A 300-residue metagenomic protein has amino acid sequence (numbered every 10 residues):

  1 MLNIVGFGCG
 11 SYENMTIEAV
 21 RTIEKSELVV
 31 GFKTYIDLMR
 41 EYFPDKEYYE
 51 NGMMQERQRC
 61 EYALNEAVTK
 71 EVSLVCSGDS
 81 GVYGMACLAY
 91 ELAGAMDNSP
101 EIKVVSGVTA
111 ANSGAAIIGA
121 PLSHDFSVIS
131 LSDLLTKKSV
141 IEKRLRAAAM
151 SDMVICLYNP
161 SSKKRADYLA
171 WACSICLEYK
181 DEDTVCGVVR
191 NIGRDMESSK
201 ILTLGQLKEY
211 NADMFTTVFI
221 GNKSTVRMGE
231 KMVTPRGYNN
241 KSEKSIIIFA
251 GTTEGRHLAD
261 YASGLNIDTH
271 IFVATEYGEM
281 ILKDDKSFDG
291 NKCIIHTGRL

Functional and structural regions predicted by a protein language model:
M1-I102, S245, F249, T253 (+2 more regions): Class I S-adenosyl-L-methionine
L2-I4, V72, M150-S242: A contiguous loop/helix-start segment that scaffolds small-molecule binding in enzyme catalytic cores
G8-N14, L135-K138, K200-I201: Short gly/ser/thr-rich secondary-structure transition/capping motifs
R21-T22, M96-D97, G119-L122, R146-M150 (+4 more regions): Solvent-exposed alpha-helices and their adjacent loops that cap or buttress functional pockets in soluble metabolic
M54-R59, A110, L134-T136, G193-M196 (+1 more regions): A short acidic, often aromatic-flanked loop/helix-cap motif at beta-alpha or helix-coil junctions that lines enzyme
E61-E66, K143-R146, L207: Short amphipathic alpha-helix with an adjacent loop that forms part of the alpha/beta core around
V82-S151: Class I SAM-dependent methyltransferase SAM-binding "motif I" and its flanking Rossmann-like core
N112-A120, N191-T203, M280-D284: Glycine-rich, charge-decorated loop segments at or immediately adjacent to ligand/cofactor-binding or catalytic sites
